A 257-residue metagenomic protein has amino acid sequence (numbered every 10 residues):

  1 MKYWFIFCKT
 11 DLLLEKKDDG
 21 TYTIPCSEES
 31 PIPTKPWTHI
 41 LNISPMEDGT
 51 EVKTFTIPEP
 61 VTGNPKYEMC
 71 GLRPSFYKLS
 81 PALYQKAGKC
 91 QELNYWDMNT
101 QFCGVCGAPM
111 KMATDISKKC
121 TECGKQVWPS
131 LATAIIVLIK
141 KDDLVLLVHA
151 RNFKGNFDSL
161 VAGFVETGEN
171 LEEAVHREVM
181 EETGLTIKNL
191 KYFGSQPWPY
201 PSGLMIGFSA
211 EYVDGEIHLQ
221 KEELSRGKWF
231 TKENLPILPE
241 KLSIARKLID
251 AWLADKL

Functional and structural regions predicted by a protein language model:
M1-T100, K154-D158, Y200, Q220-L257: Nudix hydrolase/Nudix homology domain
L12-L14, T114-L160, T186-I187, A210-Y212: N-terminal strand-loop-strand
A87-I135: Acidic, metal-coordinating catalytic segment for phosphate/diphosphate chemistry, firing primarily on the Nudix
I135, L204-I206, S225: Change "...and in nucleic-acid phosphodiester-cleaving endonucleases..." to "...and in nucleic-acid processing enzymes
L146, E166, P236: Nucleotide phosphate-binding site architecture
H149-A150, A162, K191-Q196, Y212 (+2 more regions): Active-site proximal loops enriched in glycine and acidic residues that flank catalytic Cys/His/Asp and coordinate
S159-F193, F208, E216: The catalytic Nudix box helix
Q196-L219: Active-site-adjacent beta-strand/loop module that shapes the phosphate/pyrophosphate-binding cleft
